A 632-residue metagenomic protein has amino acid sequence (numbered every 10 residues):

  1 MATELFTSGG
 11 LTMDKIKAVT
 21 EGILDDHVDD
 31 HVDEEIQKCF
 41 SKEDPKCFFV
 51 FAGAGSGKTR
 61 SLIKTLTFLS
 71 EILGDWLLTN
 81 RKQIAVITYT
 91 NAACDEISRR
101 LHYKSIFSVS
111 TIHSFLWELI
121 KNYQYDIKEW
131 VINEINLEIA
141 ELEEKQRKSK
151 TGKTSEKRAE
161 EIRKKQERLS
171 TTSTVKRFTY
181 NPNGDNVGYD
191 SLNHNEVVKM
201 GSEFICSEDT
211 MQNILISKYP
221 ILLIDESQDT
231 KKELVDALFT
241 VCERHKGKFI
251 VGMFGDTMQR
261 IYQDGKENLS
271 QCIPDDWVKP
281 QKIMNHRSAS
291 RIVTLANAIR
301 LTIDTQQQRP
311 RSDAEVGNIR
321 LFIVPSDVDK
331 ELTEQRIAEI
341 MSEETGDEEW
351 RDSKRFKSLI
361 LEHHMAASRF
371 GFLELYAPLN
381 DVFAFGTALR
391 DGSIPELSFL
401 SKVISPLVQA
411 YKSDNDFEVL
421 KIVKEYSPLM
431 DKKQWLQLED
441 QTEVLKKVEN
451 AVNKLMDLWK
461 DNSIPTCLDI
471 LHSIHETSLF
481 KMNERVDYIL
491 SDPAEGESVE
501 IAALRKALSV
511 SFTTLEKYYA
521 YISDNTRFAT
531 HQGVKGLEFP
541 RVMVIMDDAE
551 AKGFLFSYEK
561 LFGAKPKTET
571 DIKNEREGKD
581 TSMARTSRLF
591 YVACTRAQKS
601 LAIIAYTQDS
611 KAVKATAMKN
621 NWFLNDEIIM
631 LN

Functional and structural regions predicted by a protein language model:
M1-N632: The feature marks helicase ATPase cores and/or their adjacent C-terminal helical subdomains in SF1/SF2/AAA+ helicases
